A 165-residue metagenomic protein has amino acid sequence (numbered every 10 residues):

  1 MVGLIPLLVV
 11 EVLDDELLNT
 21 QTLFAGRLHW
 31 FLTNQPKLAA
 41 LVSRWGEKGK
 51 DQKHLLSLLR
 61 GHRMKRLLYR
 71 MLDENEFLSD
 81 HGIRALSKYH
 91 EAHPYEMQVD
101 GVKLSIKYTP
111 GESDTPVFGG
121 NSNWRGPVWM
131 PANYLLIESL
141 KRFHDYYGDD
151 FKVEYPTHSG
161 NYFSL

Functional and structural regions predicted by a protein language model:
M1-L165: Acidic, mature catalytic/reactive cores of soluble proteins
